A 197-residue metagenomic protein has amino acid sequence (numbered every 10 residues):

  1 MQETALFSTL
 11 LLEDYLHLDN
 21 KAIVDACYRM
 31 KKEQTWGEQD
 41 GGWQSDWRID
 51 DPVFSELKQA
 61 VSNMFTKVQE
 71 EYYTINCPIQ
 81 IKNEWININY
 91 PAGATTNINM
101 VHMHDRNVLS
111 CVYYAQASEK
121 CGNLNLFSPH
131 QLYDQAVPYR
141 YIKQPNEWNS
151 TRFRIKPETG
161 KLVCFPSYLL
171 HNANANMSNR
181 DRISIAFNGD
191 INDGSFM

Functional and structural regions predicted by a protein language model:
M1-P78, W85, N123: Non-heme Fe(II)/2-oxoglutarate
Q80-E84, N107-L109, D181: A generic structural signal for short beta-strands and their flanking turns/coil linkers
N87-C164, I191-M197: Catalytic core of non-heme Fe(II) oxygenases with the double-stranded beta-helix
I98-H102, H171-M177: Short beta-strand His + acidic residue motifs that chelate non-heme Fe in jelly-roll/DSBH and cupin folds
A175-I185: Short, compositionally biased
N188: An acidic/histidine-cluster motif and surrounding catalytic segment that typifies divalent-metal-assisted enzyme active
